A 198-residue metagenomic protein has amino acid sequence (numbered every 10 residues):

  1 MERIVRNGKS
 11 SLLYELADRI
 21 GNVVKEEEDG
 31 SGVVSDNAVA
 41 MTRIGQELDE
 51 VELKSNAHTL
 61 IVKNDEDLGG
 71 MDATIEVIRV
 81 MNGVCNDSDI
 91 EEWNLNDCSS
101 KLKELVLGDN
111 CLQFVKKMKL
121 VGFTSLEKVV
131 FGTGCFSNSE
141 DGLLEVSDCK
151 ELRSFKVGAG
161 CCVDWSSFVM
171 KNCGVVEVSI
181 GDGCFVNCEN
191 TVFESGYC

Functional and structural regions predicted by a protein language model:
M1, I75, I90, L102 (+7 more regions): Conserved hydrophobic position(s) of the canonical leucine-rich repeat
M1-V34, V178-G181, C188-C198: Leucine-rich solenoid repeat scaffolds
R3-V5, Y14, L60, E76-V80 (+5 more regions): Well-ordered beta-strand segments characteristic of repetitive beta-sheet solenoids
G8-K9, D29, V33, N86 (+3 more regions): Intrinsically disordered, low-complexity segments
L12-L13, V33, N37, C149 (+2 more regions): Serine/proline-rich low-complexity intrinsically disordered segments, especially terminal tails, linkers
L13-N82: N-terminal capping/linker segments that flank leucine-rich repeat
K54-K117, V121-F123: LRR N-terminal entry segment and analogous cap-like coil->beta motifs
R79-N86, L107-L112, G122-S125, F131-F136 (+5 more regions): Concave beta-strand-loop units of leucine-rich repeat
